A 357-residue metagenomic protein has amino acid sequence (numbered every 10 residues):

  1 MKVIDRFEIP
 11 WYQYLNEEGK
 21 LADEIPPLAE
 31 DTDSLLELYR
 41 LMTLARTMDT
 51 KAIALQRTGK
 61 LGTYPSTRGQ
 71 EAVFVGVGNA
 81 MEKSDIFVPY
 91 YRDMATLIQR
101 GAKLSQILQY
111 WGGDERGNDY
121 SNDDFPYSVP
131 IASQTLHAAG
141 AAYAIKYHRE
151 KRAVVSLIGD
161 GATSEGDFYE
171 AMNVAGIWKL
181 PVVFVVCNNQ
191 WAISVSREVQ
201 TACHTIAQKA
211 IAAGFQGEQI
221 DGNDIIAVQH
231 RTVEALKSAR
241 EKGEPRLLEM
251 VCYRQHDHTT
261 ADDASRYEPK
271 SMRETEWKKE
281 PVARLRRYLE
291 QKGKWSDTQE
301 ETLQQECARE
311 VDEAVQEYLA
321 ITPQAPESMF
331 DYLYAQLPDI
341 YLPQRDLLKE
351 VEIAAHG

Functional and structural regions predicted by a protein language model:
M1-V73, H256, D263-G357: Conserved acidic/glycine
V3-D5, V77-A80, S238-A239: A general structural signal for short secondary-structure junctions and capping/turn motifs
N16, P89, Q219-D221: Structural signal for conserved beta-strand scaffold positions within catalytic alpha/beta enzyme cores
T47-T50, A54-L180, S196-A202, A207-Q208 (+1 more regions): Cofactor-binding active-site loop characterized by glycine-rich and histidine/acidic residues
Y91, M250-C252, L333: A general secondary-structure junction signal
S105, I226-Q229, E327: Residues in well-ordered alpha-helical elements
A132-A320: Glycine-rich ThDP/TPP pyrophosphate-binding loop and its adjacent helix/strand module within ThDP-dependent enzymes
